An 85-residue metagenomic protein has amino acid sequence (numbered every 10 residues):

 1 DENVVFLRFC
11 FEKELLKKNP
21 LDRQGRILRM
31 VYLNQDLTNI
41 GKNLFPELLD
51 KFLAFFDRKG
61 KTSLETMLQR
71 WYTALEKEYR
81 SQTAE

Functional and structural regions predicted by a protein language model:
D1-N19, Y32: Short amphipathic alpha-helical interaction segments
G25-T62: Short, amphipathic alpha-helical interaction segments positioned at domain boundaries
K51-E85: Leucine-rich, amphipathic alpha-helical/linker segments
